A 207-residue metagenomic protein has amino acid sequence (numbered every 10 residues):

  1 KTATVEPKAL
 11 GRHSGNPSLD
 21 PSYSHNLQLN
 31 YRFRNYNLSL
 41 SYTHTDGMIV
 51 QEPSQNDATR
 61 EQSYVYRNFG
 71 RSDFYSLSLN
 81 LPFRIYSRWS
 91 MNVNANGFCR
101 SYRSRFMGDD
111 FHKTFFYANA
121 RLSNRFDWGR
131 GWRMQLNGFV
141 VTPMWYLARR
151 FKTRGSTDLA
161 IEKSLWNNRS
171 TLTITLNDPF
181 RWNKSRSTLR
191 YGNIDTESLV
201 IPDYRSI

Functional and structural regions predicted by a protein language model:
K1-D46, R130-R133, T142, R150 (+1 more regions): Structural signature of Gram-negative outer-membrane beta-barrels, strongest in the C-terminal barrel of TonB-dependent
K1-V5, A9-H13, M48-D57, Y102-F111 (+2 more regions): Outer-membrane beta-barrel translocator domains and adjoining extracellular loop/strand segments of Gram-negative
A3-T4, F33-N35, Y42-M48, G97-R103 (+3 more regions): Transmembrane beta-strands of outer-membrane beta-barrel pores
S14, D20, N26, N37-N94 (+2 more regions): Outer membrane beta-barrel strand-and-loop segments of large Gram-negative receptors, especially TonB-dependent
L19, L27-F33, L77-F83, A120-F126 (+3 more regions): Residues on the lipid-exposed face of transmembrane beta-strands in outer-membrane beta-barrel proteins
N35-L40, S87-V93, R130-L136, N167-L172 (+1 more regions): Repeated loop/turn-to-beta-strand initiation elements of outer-membrane beta-barrel proteins
G97-Y102, Y117-L165, N177, T188-Y191: C-terminal beta-barrel architecture of Gram-negative outer-membrane proteins
L165-I207: C-terminal beta-signal and adjacent terminal beta-strands/loops of Gram-negative outer-membrane beta-barrel proteins
